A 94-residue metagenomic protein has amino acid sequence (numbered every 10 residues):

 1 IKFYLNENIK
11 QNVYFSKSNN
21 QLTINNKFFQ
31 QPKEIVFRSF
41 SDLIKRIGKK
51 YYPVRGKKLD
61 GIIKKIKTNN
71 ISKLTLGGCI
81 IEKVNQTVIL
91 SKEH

Functional and structural regions predicted by a protein language model:
I1-H94: AMP-forming adenylation/ATP pyrophosphatase catalytic core
